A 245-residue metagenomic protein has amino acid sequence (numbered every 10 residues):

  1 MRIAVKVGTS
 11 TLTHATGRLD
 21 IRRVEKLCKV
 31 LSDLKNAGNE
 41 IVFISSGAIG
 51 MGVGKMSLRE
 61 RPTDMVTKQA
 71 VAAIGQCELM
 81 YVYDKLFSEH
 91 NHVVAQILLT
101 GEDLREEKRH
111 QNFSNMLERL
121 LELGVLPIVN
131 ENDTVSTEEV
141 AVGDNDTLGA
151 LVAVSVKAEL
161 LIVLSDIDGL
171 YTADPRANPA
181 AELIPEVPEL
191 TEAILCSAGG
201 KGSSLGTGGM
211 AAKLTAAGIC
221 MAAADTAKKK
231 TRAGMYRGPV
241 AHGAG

Functional and structural regions predicted by a protein language model:
M1-A217, M221-A222, K229-A244: Nucleotide/pyrophosphate-binding catalytic subdomain
